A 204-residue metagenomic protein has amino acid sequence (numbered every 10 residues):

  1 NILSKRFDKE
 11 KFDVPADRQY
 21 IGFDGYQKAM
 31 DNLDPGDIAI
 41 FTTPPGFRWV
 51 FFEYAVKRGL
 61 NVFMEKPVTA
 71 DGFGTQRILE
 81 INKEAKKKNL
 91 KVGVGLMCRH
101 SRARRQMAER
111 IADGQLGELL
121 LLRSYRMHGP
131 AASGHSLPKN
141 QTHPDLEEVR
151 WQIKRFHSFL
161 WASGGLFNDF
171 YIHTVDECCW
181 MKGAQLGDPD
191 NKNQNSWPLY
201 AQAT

Functional and structural regions predicted by a protein language model:
N1-K11, C178: N-terminal Rossmann-like dinucleotide-binding module
S4-K5, D31, K57, K83 (+3 more regions): Sec-exported extracytoplasmic/periplasmic mature domains
F7-V14, E84, N191-N193: Short, conserved catalytic or adaptor-binding loops enriched in Gly and charged residues
P15-D17, D34-A39, K57-N61, K87-K91 (+1 more regions): Loop/turn elements at helix/coil->beta-strand transitions in domains of secreted/extracellular proteins
R18-G25: Short acidic-hydrophobic, aromatic-tinged amphipathic segments that line or gate anion-handling sites
G25-F52, F63, A70: Rossmann-like NAD(P)-binding element
W49-H100, G114: Beta-strand-loop-alpha-helix segment that lines the small-molecule cofactor/substrate pocket of alpha/beta enzymes
K87-G93, C98-A203: Predominantly a Rossmann-like dinucleotide-binding segment in NAD(P)-dependent oxidoreductases
